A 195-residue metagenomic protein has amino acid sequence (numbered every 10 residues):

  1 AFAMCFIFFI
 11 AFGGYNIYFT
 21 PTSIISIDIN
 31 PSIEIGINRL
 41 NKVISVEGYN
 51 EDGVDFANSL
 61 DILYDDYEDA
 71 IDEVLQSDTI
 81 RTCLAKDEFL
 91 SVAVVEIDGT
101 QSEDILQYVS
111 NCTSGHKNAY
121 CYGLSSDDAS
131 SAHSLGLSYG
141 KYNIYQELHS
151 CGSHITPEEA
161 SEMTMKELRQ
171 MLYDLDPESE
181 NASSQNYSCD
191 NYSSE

Functional and structural regions predicted by a protein language model:
A1-S23: Single-pass transmembrane signal-anchor helices and their membrane-water interface zones
N16-E195: Polar, acidic low-complexity tracts enriched in Ser/Thr/Gln/Glu with frequent Gly/Pro and Thr-Pro motifs
